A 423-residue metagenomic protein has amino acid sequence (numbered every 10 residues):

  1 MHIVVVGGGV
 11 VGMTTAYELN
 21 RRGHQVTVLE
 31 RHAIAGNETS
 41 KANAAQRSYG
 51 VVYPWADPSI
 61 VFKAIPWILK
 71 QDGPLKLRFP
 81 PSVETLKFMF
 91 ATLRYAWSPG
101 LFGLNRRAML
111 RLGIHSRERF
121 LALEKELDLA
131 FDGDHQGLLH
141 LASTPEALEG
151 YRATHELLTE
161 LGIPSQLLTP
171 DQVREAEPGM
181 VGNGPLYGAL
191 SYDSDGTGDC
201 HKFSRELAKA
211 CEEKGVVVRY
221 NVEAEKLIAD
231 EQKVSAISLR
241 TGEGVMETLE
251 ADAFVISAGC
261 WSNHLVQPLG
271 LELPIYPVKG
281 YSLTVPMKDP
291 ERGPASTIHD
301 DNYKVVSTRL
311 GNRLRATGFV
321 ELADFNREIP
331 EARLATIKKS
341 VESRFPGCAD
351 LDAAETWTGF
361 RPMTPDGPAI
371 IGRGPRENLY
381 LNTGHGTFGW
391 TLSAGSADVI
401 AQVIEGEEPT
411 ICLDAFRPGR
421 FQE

Functional and structural regions predicted by a protein language model:
H2-V28: N-terminal Rossmann-like FAD-binding beta1-loop-alpha1 element of flavoenzymes
R21-K41: Glycine-rich FAD pyrophosphate-binding loop
A42-P170: Dinucleotide-binding Rossmann-like beta1-alpha1 core, especially the glycine-rich loop that anchors the ADP
N43-V51, W55-A96, V222-S235, E247-E377: Active-site substrate-recognition segment that forms the wall of the catalytic cavity or substrate channel
L104-R117, H140-G150, L190-A210, R219 (+2 more regions): Short beta-strand to alpha-helix junction loop
E149-L161, V181-D252: Helical element adjacent to the flavin cofactor pocket in flavoenzyme catalytic cores
S165, S194, D301-N302, N326-E328 (+1 more regions): C-terminal catalytic lobe of FAD-dependent flavoproteins
